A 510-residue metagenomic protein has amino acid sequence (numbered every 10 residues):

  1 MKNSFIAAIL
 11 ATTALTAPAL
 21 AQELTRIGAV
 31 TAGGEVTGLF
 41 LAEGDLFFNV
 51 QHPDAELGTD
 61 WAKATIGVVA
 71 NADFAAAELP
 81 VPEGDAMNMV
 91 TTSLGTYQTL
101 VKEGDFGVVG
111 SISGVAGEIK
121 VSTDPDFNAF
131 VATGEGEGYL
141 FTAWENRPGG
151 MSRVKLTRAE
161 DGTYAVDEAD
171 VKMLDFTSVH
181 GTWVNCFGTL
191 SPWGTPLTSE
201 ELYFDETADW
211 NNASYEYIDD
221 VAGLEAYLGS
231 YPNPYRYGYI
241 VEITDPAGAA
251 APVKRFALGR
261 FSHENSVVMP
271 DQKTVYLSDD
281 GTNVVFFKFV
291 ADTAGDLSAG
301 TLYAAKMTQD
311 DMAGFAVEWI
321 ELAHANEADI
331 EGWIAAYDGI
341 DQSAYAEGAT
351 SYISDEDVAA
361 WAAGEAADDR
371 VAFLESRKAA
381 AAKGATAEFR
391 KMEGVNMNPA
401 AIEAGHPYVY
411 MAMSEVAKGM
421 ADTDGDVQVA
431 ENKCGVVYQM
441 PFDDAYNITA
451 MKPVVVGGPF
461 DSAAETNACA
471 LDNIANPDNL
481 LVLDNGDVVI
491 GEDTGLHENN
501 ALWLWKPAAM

Functional and structural regions predicted by a protein language model:
M1-A21: Gram-negative bacterial Sec-dependent N-terminal signal peptides
Q22-M510: Sequence/structural signature of beta-propeller domains
